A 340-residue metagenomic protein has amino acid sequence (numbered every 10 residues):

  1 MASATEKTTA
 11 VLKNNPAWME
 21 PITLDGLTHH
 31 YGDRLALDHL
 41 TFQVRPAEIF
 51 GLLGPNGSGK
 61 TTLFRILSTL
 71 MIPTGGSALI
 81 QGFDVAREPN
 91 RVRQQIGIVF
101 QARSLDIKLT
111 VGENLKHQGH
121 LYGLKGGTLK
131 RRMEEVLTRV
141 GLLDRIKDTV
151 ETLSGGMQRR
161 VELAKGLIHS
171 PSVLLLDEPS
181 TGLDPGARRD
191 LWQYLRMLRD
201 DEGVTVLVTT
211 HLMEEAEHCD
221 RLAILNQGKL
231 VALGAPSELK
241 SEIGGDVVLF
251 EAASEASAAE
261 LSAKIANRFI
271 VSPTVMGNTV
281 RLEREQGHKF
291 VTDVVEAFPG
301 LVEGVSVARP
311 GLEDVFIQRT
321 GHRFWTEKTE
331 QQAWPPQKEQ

Functional and structural regions predicted by a protein language model:
K116, H120, G127-R145: Conserved ABC ATPase "signature" region
T149-L153: Conserved ABC ATPase signature
S170: Conserved catalytic motifs of ABC-family nucleotide-binding domains
L174-D177: Catalytic Walker B motif of ABC-type/P-loop ATPase nucleotide-binding domains
R189-E202: Helical segment within the ABC ATPase nucleotide-binding domain
G245-R323: Short, charged/small-residue-rich alpha-helical element at the C-terminal edge of ABC transporter nucleotide-binding
